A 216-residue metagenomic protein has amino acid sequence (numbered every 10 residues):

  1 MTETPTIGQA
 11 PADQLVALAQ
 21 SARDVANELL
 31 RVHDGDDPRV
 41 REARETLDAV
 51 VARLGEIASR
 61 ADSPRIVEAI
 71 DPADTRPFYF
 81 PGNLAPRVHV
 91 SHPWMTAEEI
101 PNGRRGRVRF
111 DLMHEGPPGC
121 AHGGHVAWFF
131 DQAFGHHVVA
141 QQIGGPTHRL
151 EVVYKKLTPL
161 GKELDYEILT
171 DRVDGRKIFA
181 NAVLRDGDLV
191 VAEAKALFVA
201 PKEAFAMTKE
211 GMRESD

Functional and structural regions predicted by a protein language model:
T2-A73, T158-L160, D171-D216: HotDog/MaoC-like acyl-thioester-processing domains
E3-D13, Q132-D165: Hydrophobic beta-strand-centered segment that forms part of the acyl-chain substrate-binding groove
R41-E115: Long amphipathic N-terminal alpha/beta scaffold segment
A97-E99, K156, T170-R172: Short, low-complexity Ser/Thr-rich regulatory SLiMs
E99-G103, A121-G144: Active-site helix/loop of acyl-thioester processing domains in fatty-acid/polyketide metabolism, spanning hotdog-fold
P118: Short basic alpha-helical hairpin corresponding to helix-turn-helix/winged-helix-like nucleic-acid-binding
